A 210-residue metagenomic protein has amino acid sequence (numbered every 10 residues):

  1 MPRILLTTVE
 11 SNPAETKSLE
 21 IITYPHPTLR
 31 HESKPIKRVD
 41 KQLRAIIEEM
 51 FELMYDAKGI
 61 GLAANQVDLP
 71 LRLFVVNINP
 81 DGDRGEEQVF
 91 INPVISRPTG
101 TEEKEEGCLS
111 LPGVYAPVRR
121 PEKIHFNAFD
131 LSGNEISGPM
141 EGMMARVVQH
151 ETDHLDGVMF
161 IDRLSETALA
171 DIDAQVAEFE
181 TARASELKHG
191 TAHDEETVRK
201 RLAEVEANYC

Functional and structural regions predicted by a protein language model:
M1-Q149, H154-C210: Active-site rim/adjacent substrate-binding subdomains
